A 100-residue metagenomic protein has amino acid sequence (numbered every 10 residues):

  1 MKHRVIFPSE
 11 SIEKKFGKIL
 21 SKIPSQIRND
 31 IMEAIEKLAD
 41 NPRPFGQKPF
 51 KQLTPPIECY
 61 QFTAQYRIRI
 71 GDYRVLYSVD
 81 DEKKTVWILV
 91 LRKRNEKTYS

Functional and structural regions predicted by a protein language model:
M1-E36: Arg/Lys-rich, positively charged N-terminal/basic patches that mediate binding to nucleic acids
K2, G17-K18, Q61-S100: Enriched for short, Lys/Arg-rich terminal
S9, P49-T54, D72, R92: A general secondary-structure junction signal
R28, D40-P44, E96: Generic structural signal for secondary-structure transition and capping sites
N29, I35, F50, Y73 (+1 more regions): Generic N-terminal initiation segments characterized by hydrophobic and/or small/turn-forming residues
I35-A39, T98-S100: Short C-terminal domain-edge/linker segments immediately following a structured domain
K37-R67: A short, surface-exposed loop/turn module that caps and links secondary-structure elements
